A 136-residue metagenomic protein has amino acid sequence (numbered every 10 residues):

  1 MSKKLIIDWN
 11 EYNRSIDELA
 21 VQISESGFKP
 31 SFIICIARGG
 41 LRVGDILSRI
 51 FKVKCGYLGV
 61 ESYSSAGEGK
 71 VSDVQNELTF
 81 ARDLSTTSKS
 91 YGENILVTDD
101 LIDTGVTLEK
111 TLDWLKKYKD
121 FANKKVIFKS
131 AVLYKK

Functional and structural regions predicted by a protein language model:
M1-K136: PRPP-associated nucleotide enzymes
